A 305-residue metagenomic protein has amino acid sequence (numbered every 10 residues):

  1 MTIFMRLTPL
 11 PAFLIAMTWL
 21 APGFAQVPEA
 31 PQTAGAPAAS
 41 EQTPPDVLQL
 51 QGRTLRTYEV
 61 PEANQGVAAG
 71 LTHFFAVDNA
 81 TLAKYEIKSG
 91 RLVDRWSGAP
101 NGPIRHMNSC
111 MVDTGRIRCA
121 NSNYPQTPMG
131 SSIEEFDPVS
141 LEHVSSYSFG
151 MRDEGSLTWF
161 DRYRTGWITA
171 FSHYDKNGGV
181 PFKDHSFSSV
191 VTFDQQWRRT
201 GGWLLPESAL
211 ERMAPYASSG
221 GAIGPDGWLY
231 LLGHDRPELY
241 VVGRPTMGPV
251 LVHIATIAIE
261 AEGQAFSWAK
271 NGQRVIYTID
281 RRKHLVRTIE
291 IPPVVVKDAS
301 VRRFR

Functional and structural regions predicted by a protein language model:
P37-P61: A short helix->beta-strand "capping" segment at the edge of beta-propeller domains
T54-A80, H106-N108: Beta-strand-rich domains and repeat architectures in extracellular enzymes and scaffolds, especially beta-propellers
L55-P61, S97-G102, Y147-D153, W203-A214 (+1 more regions): Surface loop/turn motifs at the tips and blade-to-blade linkers of beta-strand repeat domains
A69-L71, V112-T114, R162-T165, I223-D226 (+1 more regions): Residue-level detector of Asp-centered blade-edge/turn motifs that repeat once per structural unit in beta-propeller
R91-P128: Blade-loop segments of beta-propeller domains
A120-G130, A170-F187, T288-I291: Short, conserved, GDST-rich strand-edge loop motifs in beta-rich repeat architectures
G130-S140, D184-W197, V241-R244, I291-V294: Beta-propeller blade signature
P249-K270: Conserved blade-ending motifs and adjacent loop-strand segments that build the rim/top face of beta-propeller domains
